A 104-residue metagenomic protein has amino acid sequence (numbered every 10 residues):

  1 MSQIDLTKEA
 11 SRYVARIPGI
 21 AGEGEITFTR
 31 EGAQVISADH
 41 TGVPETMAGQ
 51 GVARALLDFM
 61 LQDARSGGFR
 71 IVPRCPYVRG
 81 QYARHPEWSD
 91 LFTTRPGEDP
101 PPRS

Functional and structural regions predicted by a protein language model:
M1, E98-S104: Short, low-complexity, intrinsically disordered N-terminal peptides in bacterial proteins
M1-T41: N-terminal first-folded block
E9-I17, Q62-A64, G68-I71: Short, charged low-complexity linear motifs
T27, D39, R54, I71-V72 (+1 more regions): Acidic/histidine-enriched, beta-strand-rich ligand/metal-binding domains
T41-A48: A short, internal acetyl-CoA/4′-phosphopantetheine-binding micro-motif in the GNAT/acyltransferase core
G49-M60: Conserved acetyl-CoA-binding loop-helix of GNAT-fold acetyltransferases
D63-P100: C-terminal structural segments of small proteins and small subunits
